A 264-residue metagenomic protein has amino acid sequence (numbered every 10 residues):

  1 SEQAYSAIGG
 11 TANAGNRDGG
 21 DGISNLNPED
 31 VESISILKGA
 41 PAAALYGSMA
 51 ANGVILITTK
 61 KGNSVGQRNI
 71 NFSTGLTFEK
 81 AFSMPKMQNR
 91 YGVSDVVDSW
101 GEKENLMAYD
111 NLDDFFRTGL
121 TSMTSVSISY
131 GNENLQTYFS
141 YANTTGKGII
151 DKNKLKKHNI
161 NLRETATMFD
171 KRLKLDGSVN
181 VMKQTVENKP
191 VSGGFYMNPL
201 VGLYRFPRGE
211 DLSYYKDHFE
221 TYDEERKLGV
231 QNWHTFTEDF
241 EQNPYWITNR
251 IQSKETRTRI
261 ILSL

Functional and structural regions predicted by a protein language model:
S1-L162, T167-M182, Y245-W246, I261: Short, small/polar-rich motifs associated with maturation and membrane association, primarily at protein termini
I8, M49, S94, L112 (+8 more regions): Generic signature of intrinsically disordered, low-complexity segments enriched in small/polar residues
I36, N161, L203-F206, E224 (+1 more regions): Intrinsically disordered, low-complexity sequence elements enriched in Ser/Thr/Gly/Pro
P85-M87, N111-R117, P190-S192, F236-T256: Extracellular/periplasm-exposed beta-strand and loop segments of Gram-negative cell-envelope proteins, dominated by
R90-V96, M182-H234: A surface-exposed, glycine/aromatic-enriched loop/edge motif typical of exported proteins
T124-S127, N232-F236: Short, charged beta->alpha transition segments
